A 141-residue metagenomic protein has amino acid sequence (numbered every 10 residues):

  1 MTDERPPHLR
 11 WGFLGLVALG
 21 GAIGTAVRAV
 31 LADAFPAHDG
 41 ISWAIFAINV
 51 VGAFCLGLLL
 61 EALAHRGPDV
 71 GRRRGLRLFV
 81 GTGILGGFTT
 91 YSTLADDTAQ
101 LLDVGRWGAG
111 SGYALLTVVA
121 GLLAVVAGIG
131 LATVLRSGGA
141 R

Functional and structural regions predicted by a protein language model:
M1-R141: Membrane-interface helix-loop junctions in multi-pass transporters/channels
